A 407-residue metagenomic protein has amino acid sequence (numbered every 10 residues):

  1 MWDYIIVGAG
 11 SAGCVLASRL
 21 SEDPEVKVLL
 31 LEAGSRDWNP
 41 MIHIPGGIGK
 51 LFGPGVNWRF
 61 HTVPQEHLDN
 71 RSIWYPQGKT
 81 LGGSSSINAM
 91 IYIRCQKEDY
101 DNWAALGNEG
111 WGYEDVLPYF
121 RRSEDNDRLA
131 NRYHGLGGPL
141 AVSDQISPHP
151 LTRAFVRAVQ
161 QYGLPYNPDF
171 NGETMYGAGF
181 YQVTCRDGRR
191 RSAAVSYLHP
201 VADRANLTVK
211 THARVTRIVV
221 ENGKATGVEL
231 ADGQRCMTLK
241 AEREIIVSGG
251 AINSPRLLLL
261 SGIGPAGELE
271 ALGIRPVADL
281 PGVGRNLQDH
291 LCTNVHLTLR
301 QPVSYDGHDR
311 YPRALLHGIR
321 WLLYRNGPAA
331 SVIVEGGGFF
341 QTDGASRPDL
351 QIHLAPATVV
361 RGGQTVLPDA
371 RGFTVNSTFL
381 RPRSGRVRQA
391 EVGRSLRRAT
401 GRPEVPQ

Functional and structural regions predicted by a protein language model:
M1-Q407: N-terminal redox-cofactor-binding region of secreted/periplasmic oxidoreductases
